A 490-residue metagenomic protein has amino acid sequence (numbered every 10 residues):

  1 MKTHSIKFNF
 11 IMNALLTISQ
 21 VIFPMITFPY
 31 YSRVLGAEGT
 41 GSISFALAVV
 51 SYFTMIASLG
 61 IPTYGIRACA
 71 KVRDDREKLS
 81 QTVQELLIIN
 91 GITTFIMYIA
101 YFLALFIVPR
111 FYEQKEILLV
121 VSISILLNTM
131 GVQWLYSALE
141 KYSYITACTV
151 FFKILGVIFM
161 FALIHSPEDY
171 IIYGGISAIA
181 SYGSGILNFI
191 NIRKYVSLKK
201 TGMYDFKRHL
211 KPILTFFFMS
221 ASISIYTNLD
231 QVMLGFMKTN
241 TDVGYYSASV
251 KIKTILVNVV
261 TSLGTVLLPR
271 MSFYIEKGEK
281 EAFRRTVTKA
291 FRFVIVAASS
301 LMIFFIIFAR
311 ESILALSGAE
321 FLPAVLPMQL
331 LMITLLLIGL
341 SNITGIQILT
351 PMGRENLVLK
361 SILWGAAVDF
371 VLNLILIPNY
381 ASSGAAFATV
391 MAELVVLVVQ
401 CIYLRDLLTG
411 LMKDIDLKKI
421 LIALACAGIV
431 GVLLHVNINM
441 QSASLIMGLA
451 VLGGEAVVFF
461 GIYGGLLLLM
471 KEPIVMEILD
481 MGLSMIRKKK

Functional and structural regions predicted by a protein language model:
M1-K2, I6, Y170-S177, G183-N228 (+4 more regions): Interhelical loop/hinge segments that connect adjacent transmembrane helices in multipass membrane
M1-M25, E77-S80, N188-N191, M203-M219 (+2 more regions): N-terminal membrane topogenesis motif
H4-T63, Y98, F102, V157 (+3 more regions): Signature of the first transmembrane helix
F28-P29, S58-D74, S249, K253-F291 (+2 more regions): Helix-loop junctions and terminal segments of transmembrane helices in multi-pass membrane transport/translocation
A104-V121, F305-L337, A443: Interfacial segments at transmembrane-helix termini and the short loops linking adjacent helices
S122, T146-K194, P212, W364-V368 (+4 more regions): Hydrophobic alpha-helical transmembrane segments
L126-C148, I333-W364: Membrane-interface junctions at transmembrane-helix termini in multi-pass inner-membrane proteins
G410, L434-K490: Membrane-proximal transmembrane or re-entrant/amphipathic helices at the cytosolic face
